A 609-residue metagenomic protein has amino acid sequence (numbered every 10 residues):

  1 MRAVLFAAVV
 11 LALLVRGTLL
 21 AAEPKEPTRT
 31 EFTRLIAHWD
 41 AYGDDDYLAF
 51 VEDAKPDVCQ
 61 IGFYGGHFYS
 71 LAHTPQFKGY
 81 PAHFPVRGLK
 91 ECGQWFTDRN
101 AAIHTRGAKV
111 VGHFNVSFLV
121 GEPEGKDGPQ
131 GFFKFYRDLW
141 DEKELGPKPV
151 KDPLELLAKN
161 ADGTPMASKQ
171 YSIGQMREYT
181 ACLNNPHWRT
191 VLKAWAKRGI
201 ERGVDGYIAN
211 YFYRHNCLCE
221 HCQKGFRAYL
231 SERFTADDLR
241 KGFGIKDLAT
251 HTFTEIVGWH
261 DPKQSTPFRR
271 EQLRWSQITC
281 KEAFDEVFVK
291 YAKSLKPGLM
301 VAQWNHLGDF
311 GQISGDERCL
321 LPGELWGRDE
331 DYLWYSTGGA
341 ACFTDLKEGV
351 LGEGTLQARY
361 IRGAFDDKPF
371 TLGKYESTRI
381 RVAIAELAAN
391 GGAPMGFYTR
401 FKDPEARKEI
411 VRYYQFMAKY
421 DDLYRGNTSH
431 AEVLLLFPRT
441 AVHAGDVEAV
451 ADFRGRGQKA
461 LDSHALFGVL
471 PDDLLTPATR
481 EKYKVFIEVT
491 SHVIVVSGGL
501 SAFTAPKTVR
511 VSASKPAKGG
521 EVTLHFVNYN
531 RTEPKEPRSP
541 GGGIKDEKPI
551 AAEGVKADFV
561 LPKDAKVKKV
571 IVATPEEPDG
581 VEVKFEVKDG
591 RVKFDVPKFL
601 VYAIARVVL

Functional and structural regions predicted by a protein language model:
F6-T18: Bacterial N-terminal signal peptides
E23, A37-G43, Y47, V51-G65 (+12 more regions): Hydrophobic targeting/anchoring helices
E31-D44, R177-V191, K374-Y375: Active-site mouth loops of central-metabolism enzymes
F50, D141-G352: Polysaccharide-binding and catalytic clefts of secreted carbohydrate-active enzymes
D53-R202, R214-E220: Acidic/aromatic-lined carbohydrate-recognition and catalytic surfaces of CAZymes acting on diverse glycans
T532-K566: Surface-exposed beta-strand/loop patches in extracellular or lumenal glycoproteins
K569-V592: Solvent-exposed beta-strand/loop surfaces of large extracellular or lumenal domains
K588-L609: C-terminal beta-strand-rich structural cap/linker in extracellular carbohydrate-active enzymes
